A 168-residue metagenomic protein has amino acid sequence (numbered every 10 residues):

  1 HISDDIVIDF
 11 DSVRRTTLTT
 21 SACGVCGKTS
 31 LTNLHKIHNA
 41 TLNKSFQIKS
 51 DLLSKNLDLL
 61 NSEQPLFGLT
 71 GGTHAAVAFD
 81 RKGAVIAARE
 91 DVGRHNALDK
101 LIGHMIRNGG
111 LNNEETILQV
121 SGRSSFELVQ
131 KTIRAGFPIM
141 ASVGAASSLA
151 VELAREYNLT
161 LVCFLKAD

Functional and structural regions predicted by a protein language model:
H1, K49-K55, G93-N96, A135-I139: Short linear motifs at secondary-structure transitions and domain/linker junctions
H1-A76, D80-R81, V85-A87: Intrinsically disordered, low-complexity regions enriched in acidic/Ser/Thr/Pro/Gln residues
R14, H95-D168: Feature captures the catalytic cores and cofactor-binding loops of soluble hydro-lyases/lyases that act on carboxylate
P65, L69-L111, I117: Histidine/lysine/aspartate-rich catalytic loop segments that bind and position anionic ligands
